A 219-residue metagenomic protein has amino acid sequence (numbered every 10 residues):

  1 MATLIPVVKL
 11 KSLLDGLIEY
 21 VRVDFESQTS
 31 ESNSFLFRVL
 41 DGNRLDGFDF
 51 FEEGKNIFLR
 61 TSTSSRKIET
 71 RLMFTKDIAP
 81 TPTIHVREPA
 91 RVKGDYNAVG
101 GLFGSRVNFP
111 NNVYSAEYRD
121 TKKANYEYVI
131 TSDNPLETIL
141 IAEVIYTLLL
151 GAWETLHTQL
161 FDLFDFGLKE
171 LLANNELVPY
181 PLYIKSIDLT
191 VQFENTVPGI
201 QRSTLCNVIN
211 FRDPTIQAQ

Functional and structural regions predicted by a protein language model:
M1-R106, R212-Q219: Small/polar-rich, solvent-exposed N-terminal microdomains that initiate assembly or binding
A79-T81, T121-N125, Y180-S186: A general secondary-structure signal for short beta-strands and their flanking turns/coil in non-transmembrane regions
R87, E127-T131, D188-Q192: Residue-level recognition of well-ordered beta-strand positions that form the cores of beta-sheet-rich folds across
V92-G94, T131-E137: Short acidic, S/G/P-rich loop/turn micro-motifs used as interaction or catalytic elements
P110-Y118: Short beta-strand/turn micro-motifs at beta-sheet edges
E117-S132: Glycine-rich, often proline-containing surface loops adjacent to acidic residues and nearby aromatics that form
L136, L140-G199: Acidic-leaning, charged glycine-interspersed low-complexity segments
V197-Q219: Mixed-charge, glycine-accented linear interaction segment located at domain edges/termini
